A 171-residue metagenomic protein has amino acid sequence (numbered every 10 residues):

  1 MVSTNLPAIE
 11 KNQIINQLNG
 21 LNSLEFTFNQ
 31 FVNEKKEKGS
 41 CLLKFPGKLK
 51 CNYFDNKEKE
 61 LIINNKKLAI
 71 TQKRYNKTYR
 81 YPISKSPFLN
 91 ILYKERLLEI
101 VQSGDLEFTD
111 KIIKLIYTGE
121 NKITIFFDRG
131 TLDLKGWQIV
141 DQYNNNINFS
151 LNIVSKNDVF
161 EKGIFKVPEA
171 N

Functional and structural regions predicted by a protein language model:
P7-A8: Boundary at the C-terminal end of the N-terminal hydrophobic targeting segment
N16-K36: A short, Trp-centered hydrophobic/proline-enriched beta-strand micro-motif
F28, L49-Y53, L68-T71, L115 (+1 more regions): Short hydrophobic/aromatic-rich beta-strand segments that constitute the beta-sheet cores of beta-sandwich/beta-barrel
V32-E34, R74-N76, Y143: Solvent-exposed strand-loop boundary residues in beta-sheet-rich modules
C41-N90, I147: An acidic-aromatic
S84-S103: A charged amphipathic helix-loop-strand protein-protein interaction module that recurs in cytosolic assemblies
E99-N171: Gly/Pro-enriched, hydrophobic low-complexity segments that function as extracytoplasmic propeptides/linkers
